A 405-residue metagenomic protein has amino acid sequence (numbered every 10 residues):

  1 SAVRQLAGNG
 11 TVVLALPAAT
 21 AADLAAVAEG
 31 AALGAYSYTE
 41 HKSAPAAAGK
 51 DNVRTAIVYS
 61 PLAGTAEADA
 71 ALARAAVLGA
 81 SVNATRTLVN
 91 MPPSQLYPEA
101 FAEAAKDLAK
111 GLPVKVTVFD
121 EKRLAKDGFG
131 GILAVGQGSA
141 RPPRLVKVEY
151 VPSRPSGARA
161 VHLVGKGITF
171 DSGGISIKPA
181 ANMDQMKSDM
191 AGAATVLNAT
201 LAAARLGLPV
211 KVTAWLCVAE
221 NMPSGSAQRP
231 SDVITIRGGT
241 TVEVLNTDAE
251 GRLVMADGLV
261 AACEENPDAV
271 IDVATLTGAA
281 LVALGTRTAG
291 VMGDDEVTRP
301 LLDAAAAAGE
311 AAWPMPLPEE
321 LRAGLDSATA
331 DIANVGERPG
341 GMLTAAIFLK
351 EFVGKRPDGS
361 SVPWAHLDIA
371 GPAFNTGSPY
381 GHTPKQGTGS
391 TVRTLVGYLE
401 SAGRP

Functional and structural regions predicted by a protein language model:
S1-G167: Short amphipathic alpha-helical segment within the helicase RecA-like ATPase core that mediates nucleic-acid
A102-P405: A generic structural signal for tightly packed, nonpolar segments enriched in small/aliphatic residues
